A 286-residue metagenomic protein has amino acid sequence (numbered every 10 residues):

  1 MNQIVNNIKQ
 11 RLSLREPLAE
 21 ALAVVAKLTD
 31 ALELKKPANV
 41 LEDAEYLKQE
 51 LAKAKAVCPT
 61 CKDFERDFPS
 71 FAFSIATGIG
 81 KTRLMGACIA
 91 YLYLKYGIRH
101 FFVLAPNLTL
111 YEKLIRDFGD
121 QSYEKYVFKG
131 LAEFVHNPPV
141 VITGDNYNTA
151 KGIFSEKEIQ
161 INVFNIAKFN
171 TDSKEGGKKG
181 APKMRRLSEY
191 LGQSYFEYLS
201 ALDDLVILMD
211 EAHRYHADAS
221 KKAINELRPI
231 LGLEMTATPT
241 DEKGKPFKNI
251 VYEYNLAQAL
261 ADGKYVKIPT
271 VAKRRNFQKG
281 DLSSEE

Functional and structural regions predicted by a protein language model:
M1-S74: Conserved pre-motif I regulatory segment
F73-I79, E211-Y215, N225-K245, G263: Conserved helicase ATPase motor motifs in RecA-like P-loop NTPase domains
S74-I79, G86-E112: Conserved SF1/SF2 helicase motif Ia
G97-R99, I159, D203-D204, R228-L231 (+2 more regions): Short glycine-/polar-rich loops that comprise or flank the Walker A/P-loop and associated switch/sensor motifs
G97-V135, A167-K168: Conserved Walker A/P-loop ATP-binding site and its immediately adjacent core in helicase/helicase-like ATPase domains
L108-Y111, A167-T171, H213-R214, T238-E242 (+1 more regions): Conserved nucleotide-binding/hydrolysis micro-motifs of P-loop NTPases
T143-A223: Conserved RecA-like ASCE ATPase "motif II neighborhood" in helicase/translocase motors
K248-E286: Conserved interdomain linker/interface between the two RecA-like ATPase lobes of SF2 helicase motors
